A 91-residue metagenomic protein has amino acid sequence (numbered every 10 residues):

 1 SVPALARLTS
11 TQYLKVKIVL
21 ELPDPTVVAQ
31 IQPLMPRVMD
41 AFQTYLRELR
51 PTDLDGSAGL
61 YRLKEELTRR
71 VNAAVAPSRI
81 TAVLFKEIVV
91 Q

Functional and structural regions predicted by a protein language model:
S1-Q91: Flexible, low-complexity charged segments
